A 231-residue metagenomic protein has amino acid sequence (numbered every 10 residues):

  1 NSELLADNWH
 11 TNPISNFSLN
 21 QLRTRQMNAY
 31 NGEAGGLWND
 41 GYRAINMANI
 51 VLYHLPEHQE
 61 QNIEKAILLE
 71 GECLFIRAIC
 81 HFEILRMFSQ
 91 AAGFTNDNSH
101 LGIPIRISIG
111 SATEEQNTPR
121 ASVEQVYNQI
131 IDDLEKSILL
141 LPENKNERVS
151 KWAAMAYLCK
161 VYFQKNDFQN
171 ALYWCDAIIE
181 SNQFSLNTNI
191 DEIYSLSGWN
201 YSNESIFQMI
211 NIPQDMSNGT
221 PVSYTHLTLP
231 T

Functional and structural regions predicted by a protein language model:
N1-L4: Acidic, glycine-rich segments characteristic of secretory precursors and extracytoplasmic regions
I14-F88, A121, K136-P142: Conserved, well-structured interaction surfaces
M87-N128: Short coil/linker segments at helix-helix boundaries
L101, S150, Y157, S202-S205: Residues that flank catalytic or metal-binding motifs in active/ligand-binding sites
L172-L229: Hydrophobic-face positions in mid-chain alpha helices that act as interaction patches
